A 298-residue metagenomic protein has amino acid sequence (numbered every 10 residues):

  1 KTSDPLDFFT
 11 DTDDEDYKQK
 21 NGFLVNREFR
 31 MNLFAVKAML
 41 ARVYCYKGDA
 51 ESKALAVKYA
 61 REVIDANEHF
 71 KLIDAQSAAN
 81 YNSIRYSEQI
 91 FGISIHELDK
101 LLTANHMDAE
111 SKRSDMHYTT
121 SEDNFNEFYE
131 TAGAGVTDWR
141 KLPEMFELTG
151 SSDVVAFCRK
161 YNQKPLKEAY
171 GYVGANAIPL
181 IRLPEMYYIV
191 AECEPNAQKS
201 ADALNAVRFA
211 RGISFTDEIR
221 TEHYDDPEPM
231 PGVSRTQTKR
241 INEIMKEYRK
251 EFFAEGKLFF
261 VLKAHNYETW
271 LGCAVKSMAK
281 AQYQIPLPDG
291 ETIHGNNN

Functional and structural regions predicted by a protein language model:
K1-A109, R113-M116, A132-N298: Acidic/polar-rich alpha-helix caps and helix-coil junctions
Y118-F125: N-terminal segment of the mature soluble domain
F128-Y129: Surface-exposed interaction patch
